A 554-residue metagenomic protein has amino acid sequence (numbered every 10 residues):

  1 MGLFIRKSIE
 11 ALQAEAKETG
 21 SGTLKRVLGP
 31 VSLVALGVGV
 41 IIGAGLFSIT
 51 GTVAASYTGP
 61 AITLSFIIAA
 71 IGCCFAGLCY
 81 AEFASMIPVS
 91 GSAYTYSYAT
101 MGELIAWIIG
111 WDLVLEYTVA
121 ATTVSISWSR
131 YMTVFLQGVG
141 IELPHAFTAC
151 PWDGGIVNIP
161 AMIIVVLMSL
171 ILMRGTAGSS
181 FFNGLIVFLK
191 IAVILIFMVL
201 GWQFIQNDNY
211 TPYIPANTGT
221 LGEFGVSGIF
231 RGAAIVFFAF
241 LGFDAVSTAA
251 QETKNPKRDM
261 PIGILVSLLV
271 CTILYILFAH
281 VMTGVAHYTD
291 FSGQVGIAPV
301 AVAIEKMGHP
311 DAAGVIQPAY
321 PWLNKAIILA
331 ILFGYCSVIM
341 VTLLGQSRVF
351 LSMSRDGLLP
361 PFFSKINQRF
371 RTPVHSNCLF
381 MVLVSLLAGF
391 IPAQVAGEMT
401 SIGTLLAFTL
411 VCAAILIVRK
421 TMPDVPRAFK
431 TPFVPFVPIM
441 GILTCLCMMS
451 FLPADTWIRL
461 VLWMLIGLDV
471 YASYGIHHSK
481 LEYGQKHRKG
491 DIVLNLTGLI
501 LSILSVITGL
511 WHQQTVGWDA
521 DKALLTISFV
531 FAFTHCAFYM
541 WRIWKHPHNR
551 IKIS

Functional and structural regions predicted by a protein language model:
M1-I49, A55-P60, I67, C74-L78 (+7 more regions): Membrane-interface "cap" regions at the ends of multi-pass membrane proteins
L3, L24-K25, S48-W152, V270 (+2 more regions): Extracellular loop-to-transmembrane helix junctions
P30, G154-M162, K254-I262, V266-T272 (+4 more regions): Loop-to-transmembrane helix boundary motifs in multi-pass membrane proteins
F47, V89, D112-R130, I235 (+6 more regions): Membrane-helix boundary/coupling elements in multi-pass transport proteins
T95-Y96, G102, T133-H145, A216-G219 (+4 more regions): TM-loop-TM module centered on a large, flexible mid-protein loop between adjacent transmembrane helices in multi-pass
S129, I156-N207, I264-L268, T400-L410 (+1 more regions): Membrane-interface loop-to-helix entry segments
S129-G138, F188-N217, A279-A286, A413-V425 (+1 more regions): Hydrophobic alpha-helical segments and their helix-loop junctions in multi-pass secondary transporters
D153-I156, F363-R371, F408-R459, I466-S502 (+1 more regions): C-terminal membrane-solvent junction of multi-pass transporters and transport-like membrane proteins
